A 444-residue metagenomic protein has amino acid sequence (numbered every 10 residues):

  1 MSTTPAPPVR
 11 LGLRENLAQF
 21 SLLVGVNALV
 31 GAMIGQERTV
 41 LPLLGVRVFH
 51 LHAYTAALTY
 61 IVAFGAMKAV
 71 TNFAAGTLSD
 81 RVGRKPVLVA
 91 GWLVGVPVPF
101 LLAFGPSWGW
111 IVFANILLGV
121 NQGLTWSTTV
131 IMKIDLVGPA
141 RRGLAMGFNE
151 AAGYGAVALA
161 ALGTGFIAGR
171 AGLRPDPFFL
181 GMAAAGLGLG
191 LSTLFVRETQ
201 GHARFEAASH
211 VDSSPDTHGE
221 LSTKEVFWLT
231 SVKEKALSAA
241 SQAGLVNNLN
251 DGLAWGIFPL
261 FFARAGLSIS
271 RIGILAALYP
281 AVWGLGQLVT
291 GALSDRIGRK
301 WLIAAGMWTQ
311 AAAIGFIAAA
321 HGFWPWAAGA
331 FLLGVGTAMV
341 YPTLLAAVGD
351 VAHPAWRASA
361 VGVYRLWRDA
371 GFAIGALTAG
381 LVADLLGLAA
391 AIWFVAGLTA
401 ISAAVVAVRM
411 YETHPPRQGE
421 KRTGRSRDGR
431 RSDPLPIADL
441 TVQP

Functional and structural regions predicted by a protein language model:
S2-L17, E198-A240, G424-P444: Juxtamembrane intracellular "pre-TM" segments in multi-pass secondary transporters
R14-G65, S238-A239, A243, N247-A265: Helix-loop boundary and gating motifs at the non-cytosolic
F64-F73, A158, P280-L288, F372-A373: Residue-level signature of mid-helix packing/kink "hotspots" within the transmembrane helices of 12-pass Major
T71-G83, A168, G286-G298, A383: Helix-to-loop junctions at the C-terminal end of transmembrane segments in multipass secondary transporters
G83, F104-G109, G298, A319-H321: Helix-breaking motifs and short loop linkers at transmembrane-helix boundaries and internal kinks in secondary membrane
P86-F100, W301-F316: Structural signature of the two symmetry-related core transmembrane helices
A114-Y154, A346-A347: Cytoplasmic helix-loop-helix junction between adjacent transmembrane helices in 12-TM secondary transporters
A184-S209, S402-Y411: C-terminal membrane-cytosol helix-exit motif in multi-pass small-molecule transporters
